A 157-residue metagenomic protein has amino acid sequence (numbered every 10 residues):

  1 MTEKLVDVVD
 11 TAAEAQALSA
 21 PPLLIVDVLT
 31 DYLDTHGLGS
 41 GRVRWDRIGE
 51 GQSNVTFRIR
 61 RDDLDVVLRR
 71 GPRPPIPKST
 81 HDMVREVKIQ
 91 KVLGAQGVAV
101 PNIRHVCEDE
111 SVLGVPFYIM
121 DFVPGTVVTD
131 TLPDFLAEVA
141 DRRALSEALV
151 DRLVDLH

Functional and structural regions predicted by a protein language model:
T2-G39: Juxta-kinase regulatory segment immediately upstream of eukaryotic protein kinase catalytic domains
V43-H157: ATP-binding pocket architecture of kinase catalytic cores
